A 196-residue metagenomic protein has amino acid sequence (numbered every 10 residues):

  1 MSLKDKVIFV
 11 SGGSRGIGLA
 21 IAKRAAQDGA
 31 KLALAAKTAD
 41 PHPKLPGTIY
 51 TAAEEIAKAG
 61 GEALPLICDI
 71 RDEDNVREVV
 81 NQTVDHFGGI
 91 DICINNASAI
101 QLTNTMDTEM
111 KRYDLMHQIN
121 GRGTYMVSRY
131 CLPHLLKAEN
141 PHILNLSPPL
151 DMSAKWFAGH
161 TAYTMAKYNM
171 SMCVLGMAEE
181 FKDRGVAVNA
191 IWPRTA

Functional and structural regions predicted by a protein language model:
S2-F87, I100-Q101, K111: Short-chain dehydrogenase/reductase
K6, G60-E62, G89-I90, L135-P149 (+1 more regions): Active-site loop of short-chain dehydrogenase/reductase
S11, A35, N96-A97, I143-L150 (+1 more regions): SDR active-site strand-loop-helix element
D28, H86-F87, T103-N104, Y130-E139 (+2 more regions): A short helix-coil junction within the Rossmann-fold of NAD(P)-dependent oxidoreductases
N104-T105, E109-D114: Substrate-binding pocket helix/loop in short-chain dehydrogenase/reductase
S128-R129, L175: A short, exposed helix-loop element centered on a Lys and neighboring polar residues
L136, H142-D183, P193-A196: Catalytic loop of short-chain dehydrogenase/reductase
